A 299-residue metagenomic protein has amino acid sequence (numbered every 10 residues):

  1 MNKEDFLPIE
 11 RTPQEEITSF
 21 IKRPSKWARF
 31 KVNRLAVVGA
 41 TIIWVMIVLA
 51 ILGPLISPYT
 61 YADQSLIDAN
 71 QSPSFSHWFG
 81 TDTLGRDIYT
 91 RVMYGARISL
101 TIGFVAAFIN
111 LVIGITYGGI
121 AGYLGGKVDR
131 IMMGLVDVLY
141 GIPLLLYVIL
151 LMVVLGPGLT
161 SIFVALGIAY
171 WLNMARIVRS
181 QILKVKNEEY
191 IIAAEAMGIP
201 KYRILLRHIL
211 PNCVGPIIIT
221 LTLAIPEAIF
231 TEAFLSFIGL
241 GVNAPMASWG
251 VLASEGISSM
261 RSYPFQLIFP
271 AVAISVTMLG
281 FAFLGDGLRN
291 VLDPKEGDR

Functional and structural regions predicted by a protein language model:
M1-I115, G119, G126, G141 (+5 more regions): Gly/Trp-centered helix-boundary motif
M46, G119, V148-V153, I162 (+5 more regions): Transmembrane alpha-helix boundary and packing residues in multipass membrane permease domains and related
A50-P54, V148, M152, L205 (+2 more regions): Structural signal for membrane-spanning alpha-helices in multi-pass inner-membrane proteins, emphasizing helix cores
W78, I88, V112, G122-V185 (+2 more regions): Generic hydrophobic transmembrane alpha-helix motif, especially the helices
R86-T101, V105, G125-M133, L183 (+2 more regions): Amphipathic cytosolic juxtamembrane alpha-helices at the membrane-cytosol interface of multi-pass membrane transporters
I98-I102, Y117, D129-M133, T160-V164 (+5 more regions): Short alpha-helical transmembrane interface motifs in multi-pass membrane proteins
V105-Y117, A121, L139-Y140, L144-Y147 (+6 more regions): Transmembrane alpha-helical interface segments in multi-pass membrane proteins
L151-L155, Q181-I182, F230-A273, D298-R299: Glycine-rich helix-loop "coupling/hinge" segments at transmembrane-helix boundaries in multipass transporters
